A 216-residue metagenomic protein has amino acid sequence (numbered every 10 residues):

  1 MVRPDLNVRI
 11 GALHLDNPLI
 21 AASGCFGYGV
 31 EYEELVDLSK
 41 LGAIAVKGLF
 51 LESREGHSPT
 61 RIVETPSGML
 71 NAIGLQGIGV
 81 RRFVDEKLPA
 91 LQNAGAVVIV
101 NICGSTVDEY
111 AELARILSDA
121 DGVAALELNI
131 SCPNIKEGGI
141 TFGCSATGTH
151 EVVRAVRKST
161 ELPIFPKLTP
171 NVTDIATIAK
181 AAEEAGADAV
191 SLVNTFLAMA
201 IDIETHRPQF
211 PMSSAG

Functional and structural regions predicted by a protein language model:
M1-V98, C103-S105: N-terminal capping/small domains of soluble enzymes
E34, L38, A43, D85 (+2 more regions): Alpha/beta enzyme core
